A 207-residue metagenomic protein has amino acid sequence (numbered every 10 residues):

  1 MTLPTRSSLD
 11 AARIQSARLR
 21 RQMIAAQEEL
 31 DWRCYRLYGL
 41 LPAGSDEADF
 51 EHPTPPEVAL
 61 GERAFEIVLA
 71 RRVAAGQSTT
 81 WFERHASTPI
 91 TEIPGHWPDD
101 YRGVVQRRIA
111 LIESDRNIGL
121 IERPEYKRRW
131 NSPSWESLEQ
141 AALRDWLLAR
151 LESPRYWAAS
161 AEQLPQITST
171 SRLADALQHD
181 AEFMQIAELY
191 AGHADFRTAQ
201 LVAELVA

Functional and structural regions predicted by a protein language model:
M1-Y35: Extended amphipathic alpha-helical segments enriched in small hydrophobics
W32, A43-A207: Terminal accessory regions of large proteins
